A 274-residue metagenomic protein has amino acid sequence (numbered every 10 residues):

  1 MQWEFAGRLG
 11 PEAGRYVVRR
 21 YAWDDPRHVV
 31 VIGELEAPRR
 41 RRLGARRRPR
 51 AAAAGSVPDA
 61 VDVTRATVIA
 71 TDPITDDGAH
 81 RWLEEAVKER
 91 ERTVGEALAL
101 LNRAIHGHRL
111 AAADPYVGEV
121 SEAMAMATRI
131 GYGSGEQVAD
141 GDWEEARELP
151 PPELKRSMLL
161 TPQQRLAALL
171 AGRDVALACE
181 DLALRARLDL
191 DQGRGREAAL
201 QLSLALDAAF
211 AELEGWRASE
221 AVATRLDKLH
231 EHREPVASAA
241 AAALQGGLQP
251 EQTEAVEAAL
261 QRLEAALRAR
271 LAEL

Functional and structural regions predicted by a protein language model:
M1-L177: Charged, non-catalytic interaction/linker regions at domain boundaries that couple catalytic cores to substrate
P151-L274: Amphipathic, oligomerization/interface secondary-structure segments
